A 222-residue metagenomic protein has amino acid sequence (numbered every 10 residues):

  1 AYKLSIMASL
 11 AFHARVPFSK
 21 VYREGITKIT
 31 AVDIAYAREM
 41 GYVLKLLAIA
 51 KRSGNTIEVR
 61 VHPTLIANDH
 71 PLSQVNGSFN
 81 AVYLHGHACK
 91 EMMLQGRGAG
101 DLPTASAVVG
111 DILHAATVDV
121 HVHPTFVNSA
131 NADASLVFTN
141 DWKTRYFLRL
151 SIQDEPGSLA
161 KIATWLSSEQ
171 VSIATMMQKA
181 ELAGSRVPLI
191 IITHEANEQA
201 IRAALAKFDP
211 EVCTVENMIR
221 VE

Functional and structural regions predicted by a protein language model:
A1-Q74, F79-A81: Substrate-binding/catalytic subdomain of NAD(P)-dependent oxidoreductase enzymes
Y2-K3, E24, K28-V32, F79 (+5 more regions): Conserved active-site and cofactor/substrate-binding residues in soluble primary-metabolism enzymes
M7-R15, A37-G41, D111, A115-D119 (+2 more regions): Change "in soluble alpha/beta enzymes" to "in soluble alpha/beta proteins
A35-L44, E91-A99, W165-A174, N217-E222: Short secondary-structure transition/capping segments
A37, L44-L46, V61, V82-L84 (+6 more regions): Generic structural hydrophobic/aromatic packing signal, biased to beta-strands
K51, I57-Q153, S158: Catalytic, metal-anchored helix/loop core of enzyme active sites in primary metabolism
I112-E222: A conserved regulatory-domain signal marking ACT and ACT-like small-molecule sensing domains and adjacent regulatory
